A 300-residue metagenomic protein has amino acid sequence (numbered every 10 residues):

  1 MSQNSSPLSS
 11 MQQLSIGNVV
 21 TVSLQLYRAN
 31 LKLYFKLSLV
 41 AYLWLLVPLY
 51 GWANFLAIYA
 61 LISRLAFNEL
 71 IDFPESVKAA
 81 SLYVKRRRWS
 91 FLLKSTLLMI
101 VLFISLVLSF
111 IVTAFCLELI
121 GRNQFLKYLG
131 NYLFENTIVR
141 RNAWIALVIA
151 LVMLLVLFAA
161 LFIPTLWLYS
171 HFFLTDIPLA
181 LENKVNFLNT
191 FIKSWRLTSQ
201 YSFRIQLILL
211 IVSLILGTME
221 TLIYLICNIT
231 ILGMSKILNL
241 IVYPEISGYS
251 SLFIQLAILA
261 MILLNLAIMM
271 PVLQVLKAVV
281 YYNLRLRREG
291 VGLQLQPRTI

Functional and structural regions predicted by a protein language model:
S2-Q13, N18, V22, N54-E75 (+3 more regions): Juxtamembrane transition segments at transmembrane-helix termini in multipass membrane proteins
Q12-L45, E75-I104, A146, A150 (+3 more regions): Interfacial aromatic "cap" segments that immediately flank transmembrane helices in multipass membrane proteins
T21-L33, L108-F158, L240-Y249: Long, highly hydrophobic alpha-helical transmembrane signal-anchor segments
V47-N54, V107, I111-A114, A160-T165: Short hydrophobic membrane-inserting alpha-helices and related fusion/pore-forming segments
S95, M99, A159-F162, L259-L266: Hydrophobic alpha-helical transmembrane segments of multi-pass small-molecule transporters/permeases
S105-G121, E220-I231: C-terminal TM-helix exit segments that contain a strictly Trp-centered aromatic cap at the helix terminus
